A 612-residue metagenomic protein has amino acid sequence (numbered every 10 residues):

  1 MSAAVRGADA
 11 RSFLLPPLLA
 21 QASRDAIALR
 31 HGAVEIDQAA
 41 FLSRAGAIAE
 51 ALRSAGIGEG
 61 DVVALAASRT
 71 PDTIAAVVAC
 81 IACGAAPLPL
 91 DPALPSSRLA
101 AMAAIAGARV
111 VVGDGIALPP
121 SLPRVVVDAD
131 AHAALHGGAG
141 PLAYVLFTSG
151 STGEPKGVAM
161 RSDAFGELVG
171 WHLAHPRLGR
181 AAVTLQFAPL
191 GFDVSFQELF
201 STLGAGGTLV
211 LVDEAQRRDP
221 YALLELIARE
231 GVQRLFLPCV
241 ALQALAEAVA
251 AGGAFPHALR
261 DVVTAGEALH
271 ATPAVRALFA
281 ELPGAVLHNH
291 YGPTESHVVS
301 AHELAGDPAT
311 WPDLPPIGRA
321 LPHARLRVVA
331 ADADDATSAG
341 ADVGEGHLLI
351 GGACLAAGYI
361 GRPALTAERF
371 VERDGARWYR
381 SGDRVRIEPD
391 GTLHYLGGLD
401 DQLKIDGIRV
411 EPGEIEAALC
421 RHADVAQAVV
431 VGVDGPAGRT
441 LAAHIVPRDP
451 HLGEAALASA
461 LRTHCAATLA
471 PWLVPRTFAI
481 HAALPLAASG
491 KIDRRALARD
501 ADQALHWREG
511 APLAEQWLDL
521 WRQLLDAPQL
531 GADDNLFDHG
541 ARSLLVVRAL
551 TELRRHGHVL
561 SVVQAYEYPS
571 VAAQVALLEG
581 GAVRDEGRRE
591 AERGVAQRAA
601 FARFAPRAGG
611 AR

Functional and structural regions predicted by a protein language model:
M1, V5, I81, L142 (+1 more regions): Regions immediately C-terminal to embedded phosphopantetheine-bearing carrier domains
M1-A4, S12-L15, V111-L135, F165 (+6 more regions): AMP-dependent adenylate-forming
M1-V110, D114-P123, D128-V145, M160 (+8 more regions): AMP-binding/adenylate-forming domain of the ANL superfamily
A26-I27, H31-E35, A55-V62, L396-L399 (+4 more regions): Phosphopantetheine carrier-protein modules
A67-T70, D91, L178, A188-F192 (+4 more regions): Conserved AMP-binding
A131-F147, E154, L178-T184, L190: Conserved pre-ATP/AMP-binding loop-to-beta segment of ANL
K156-L185, D193-Q233: Conserved AMP-binding/adenylation subdomain of ANL enzymes
G204-G207, V232-R234, A246-P316, R325 (+1 more regions): Gly/Ser/Thr-rich phosphate-binding loop
